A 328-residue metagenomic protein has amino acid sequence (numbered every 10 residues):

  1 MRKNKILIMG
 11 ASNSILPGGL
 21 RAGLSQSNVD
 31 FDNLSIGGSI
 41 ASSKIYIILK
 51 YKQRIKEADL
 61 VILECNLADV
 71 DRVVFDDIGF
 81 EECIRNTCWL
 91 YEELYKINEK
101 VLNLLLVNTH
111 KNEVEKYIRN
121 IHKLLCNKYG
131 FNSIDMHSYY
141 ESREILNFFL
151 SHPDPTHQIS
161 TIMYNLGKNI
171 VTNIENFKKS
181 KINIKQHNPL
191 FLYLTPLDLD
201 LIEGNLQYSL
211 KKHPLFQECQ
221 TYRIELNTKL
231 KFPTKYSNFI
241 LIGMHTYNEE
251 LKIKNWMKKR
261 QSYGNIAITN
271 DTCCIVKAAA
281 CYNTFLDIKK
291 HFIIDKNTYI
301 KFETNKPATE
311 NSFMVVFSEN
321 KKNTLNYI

Functional and structural regions predicted by a protein language model:
M1-E57, V61-I62, T234-K235, F239-C274 (+4 more regions): Serine-esterase "nucleophile elbow" of acetyl-processing enzymes
L7, L16, Q26, L146-L192: Histidine-centered active-site loop/cap adjacent to the catalytic His in serine esterases/O-acetyl transfer systems
A11, L34-I47, I62-F75, L105-L106 (+1 more regions): Cell-envelope and extracellular/periplasmic
S43-R54, E82-L90, R119-N120: Alpha-helical scaffolding within the catalytic cores of extracellular/periplasmic polymer-degrading hydrolases
E64-A68, Y91-L124: Active-site segments of SGNH/GDSL-like serine hydrolases that catalyze O-acetyl group transfer/hydrolysis on lipids
R72-E81, N112-K116: Short, flexible/disordered intra-domain loops and linkers
L102-L105, Y117-S151, N165-F177: Extracellular serine-dependent O-acyl
N176-S237, G243-N248, R260-C273, A279-N283 (+3 more regions): Glycan-recognition and processing domains
